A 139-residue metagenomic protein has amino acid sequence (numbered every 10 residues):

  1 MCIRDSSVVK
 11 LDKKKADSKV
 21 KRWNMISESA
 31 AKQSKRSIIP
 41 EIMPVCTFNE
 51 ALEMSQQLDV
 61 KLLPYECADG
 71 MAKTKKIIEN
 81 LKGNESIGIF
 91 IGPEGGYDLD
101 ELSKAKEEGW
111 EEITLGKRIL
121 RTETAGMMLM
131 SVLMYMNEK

Functional and structural regions predicted by a protein language model:
R4-L62: RNA substrate-binding interface of SAM-dependent RNA methyltransferases
L11, A72-K75, T122-G126: Short, charged, surface-exposed secondary-structure boundary motifs
V45, P64-E66, L115: Generic beta-sheet signal
A51-Q56, T74-K82: Short amphipathic alpha-helix with an adjacent loop that forms part of the alpha/beta core around
V60-P64, A68-K75: Reductase modules of NAD(P)H-dependent flavoproteins
C67-D69, E94-G95, K117-L120: Short, acidic/turn-prone active-site loops that include or flank metal/cofactor- and phosphate-binding residues
N84-K104: A C-terminal functional module that forms or caps the active site or interfaces directly with catalytic machinery
L99-K139: Structured adenosyl-cofactor binding patch, chiefly the S-adenosyl-L-methionine
